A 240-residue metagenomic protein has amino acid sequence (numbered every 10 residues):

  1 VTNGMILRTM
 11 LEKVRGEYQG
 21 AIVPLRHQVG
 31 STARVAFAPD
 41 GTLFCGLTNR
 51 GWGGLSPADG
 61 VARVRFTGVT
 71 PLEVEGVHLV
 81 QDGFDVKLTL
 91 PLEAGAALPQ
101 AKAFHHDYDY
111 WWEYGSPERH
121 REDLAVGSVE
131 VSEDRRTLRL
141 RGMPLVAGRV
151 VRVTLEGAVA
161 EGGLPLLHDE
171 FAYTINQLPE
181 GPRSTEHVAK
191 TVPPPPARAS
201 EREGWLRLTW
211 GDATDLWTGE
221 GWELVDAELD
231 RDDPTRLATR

Functional and structural regions predicted by a protein language model:
V1-P71, E75, V80-G83, A94 (+1 more regions): Beta-propeller domains with acidic blade repeats across secreted/periplasmic ectodomains and cytosolic WD/CNH propellers
G68-E73, E93, L155-R198: Acidic, Ser/Thr/Gly/Pro-rich low-complexity segments and short DxT(G/T)-type signature motifs
D85-P91, R141: Short edge beta-strand/loop segments characteristic of extracellular beta-sandwich folds
T89-S128, V153-A160, D169-F171: Short, surface-exposed alpha-helix to beta-strand junction/turn motifs within ectodomains of secreted and cell-envelope
V126-V129, R141-M143, R240: Beta-strand-rich interaction surfaces with strong enrichment in secreted/lumenal proteins
E133-R139: Aromatic sugar-binding surface patches on proteins that engage polysaccharides or sugar-phosphate polymers
M143-R149: Surface-exposed, short loops/turns at beta-strand junctions within beta-sandwich domains
E180-R240: Accessory carbohydrate-binding/adhesion or oligomerization-edge regions at the termini of glycan-active proteins
